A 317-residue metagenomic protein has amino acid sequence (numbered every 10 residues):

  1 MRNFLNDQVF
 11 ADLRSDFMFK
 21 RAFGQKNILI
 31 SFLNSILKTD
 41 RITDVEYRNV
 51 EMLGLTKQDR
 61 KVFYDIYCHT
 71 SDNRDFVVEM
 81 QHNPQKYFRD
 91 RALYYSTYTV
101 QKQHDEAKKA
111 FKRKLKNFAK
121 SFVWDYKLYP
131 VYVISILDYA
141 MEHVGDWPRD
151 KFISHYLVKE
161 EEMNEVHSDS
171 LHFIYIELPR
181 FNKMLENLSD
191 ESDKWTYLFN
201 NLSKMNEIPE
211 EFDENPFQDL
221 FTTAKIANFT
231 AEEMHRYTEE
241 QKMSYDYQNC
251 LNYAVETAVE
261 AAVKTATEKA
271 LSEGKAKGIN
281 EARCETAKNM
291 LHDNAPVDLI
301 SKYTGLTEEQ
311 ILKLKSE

Functional and structural regions predicted by a protein language model:
M1-E317: Elongated, amphipathic alpha-helical interaction scaffolds
